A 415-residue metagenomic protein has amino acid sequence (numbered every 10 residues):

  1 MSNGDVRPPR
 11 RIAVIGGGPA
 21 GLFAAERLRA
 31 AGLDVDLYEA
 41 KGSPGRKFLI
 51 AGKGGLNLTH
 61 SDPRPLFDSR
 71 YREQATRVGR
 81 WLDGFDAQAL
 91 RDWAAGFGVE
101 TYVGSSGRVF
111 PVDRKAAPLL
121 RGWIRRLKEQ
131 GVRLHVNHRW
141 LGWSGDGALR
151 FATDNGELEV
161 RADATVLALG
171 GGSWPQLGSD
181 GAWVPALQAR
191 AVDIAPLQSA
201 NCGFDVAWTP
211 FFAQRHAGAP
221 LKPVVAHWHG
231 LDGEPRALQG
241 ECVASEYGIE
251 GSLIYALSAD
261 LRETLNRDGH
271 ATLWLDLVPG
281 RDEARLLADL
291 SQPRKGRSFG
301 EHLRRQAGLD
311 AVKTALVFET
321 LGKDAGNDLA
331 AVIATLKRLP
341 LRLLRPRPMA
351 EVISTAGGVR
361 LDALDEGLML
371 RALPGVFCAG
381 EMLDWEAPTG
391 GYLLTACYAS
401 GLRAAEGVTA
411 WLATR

Functional and structural regions predicted by a protein language model:
P8, N155-A164, A237-G240: Core beta-strand elements of the Rossmann-like FAD/NAD(P) dinucleotide-binding domain in flavoenzyme oxidoreductases
R10-L37, A404, V408: N-terminal Rossmann-like FAD-binding beta1-loop-alpha1 element of flavoenzymes
R29-K53: Glycine-rich FAD pyrophosphate-binding loop
A30-A31, K41-S43, R64-L66, D83 (+9 more regions): Residue-level recognition of phosphate/Mg2+-coordinating polar/acidic sites in nucleotide-handling active sites
V78-D86, S106-R125, W174-S179, V206-T209 (+1 more regions): Short beta-strand to alpha-helix junction loop
V136-A148: A conserved short coil-to-beta-strand element within the FAD-binding core of flavoproteins
A164-P210: Glycine-rich loop(s) and the adjacent beta-strand/alpha-helix scaffold that form part
S173-A186, R190, W385-T414: A conserved FAD-binding loop/helix module that cradles the flavin
